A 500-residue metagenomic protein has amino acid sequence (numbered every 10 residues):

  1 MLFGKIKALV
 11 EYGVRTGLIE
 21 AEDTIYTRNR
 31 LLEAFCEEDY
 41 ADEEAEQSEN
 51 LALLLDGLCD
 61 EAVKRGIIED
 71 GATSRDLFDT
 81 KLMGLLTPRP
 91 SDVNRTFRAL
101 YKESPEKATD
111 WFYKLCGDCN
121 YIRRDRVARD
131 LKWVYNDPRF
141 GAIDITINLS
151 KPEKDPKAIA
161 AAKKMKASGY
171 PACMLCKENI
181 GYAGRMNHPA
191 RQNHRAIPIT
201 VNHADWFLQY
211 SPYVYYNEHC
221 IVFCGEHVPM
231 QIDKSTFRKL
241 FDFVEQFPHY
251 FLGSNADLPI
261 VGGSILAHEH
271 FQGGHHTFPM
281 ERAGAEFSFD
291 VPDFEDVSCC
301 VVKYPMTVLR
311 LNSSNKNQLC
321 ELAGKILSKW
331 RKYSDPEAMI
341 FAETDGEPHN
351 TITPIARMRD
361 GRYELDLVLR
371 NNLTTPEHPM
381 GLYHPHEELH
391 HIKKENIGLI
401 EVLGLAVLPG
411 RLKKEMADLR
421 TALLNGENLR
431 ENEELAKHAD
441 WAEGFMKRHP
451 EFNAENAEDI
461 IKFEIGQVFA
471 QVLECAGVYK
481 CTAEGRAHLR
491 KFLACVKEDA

Functional and structural regions predicted by a protein language model:
M1-V222, E226-P229, K303-P305, L319-A323 (+2 more regions): Active-site microenvironments that recognize anionic phosphate/pyrophosphate groups
N193-R195, G225-L252: Helical scaffold of the NTase/Pol beta-like nucleotidyltransferase catalytic core
S235, V244-S264, G273-S334: Catalytic or ion-translocation cores adjacent to nucleophile or general acid/base/metal-coordination motifs in diverse
P259-A267, D345-T351: Beta-rich nucleic-acid/ligand-interaction surfaces
